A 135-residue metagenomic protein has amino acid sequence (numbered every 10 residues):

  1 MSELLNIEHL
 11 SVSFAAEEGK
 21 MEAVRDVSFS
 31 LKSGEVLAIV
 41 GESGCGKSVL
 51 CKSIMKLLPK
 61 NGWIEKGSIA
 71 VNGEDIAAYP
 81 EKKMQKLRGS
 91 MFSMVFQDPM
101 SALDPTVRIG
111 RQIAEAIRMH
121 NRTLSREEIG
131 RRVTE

Functional and structural regions predicted by a protein language model:
M1-E135: ABC transporter nucleotide-binding domains
